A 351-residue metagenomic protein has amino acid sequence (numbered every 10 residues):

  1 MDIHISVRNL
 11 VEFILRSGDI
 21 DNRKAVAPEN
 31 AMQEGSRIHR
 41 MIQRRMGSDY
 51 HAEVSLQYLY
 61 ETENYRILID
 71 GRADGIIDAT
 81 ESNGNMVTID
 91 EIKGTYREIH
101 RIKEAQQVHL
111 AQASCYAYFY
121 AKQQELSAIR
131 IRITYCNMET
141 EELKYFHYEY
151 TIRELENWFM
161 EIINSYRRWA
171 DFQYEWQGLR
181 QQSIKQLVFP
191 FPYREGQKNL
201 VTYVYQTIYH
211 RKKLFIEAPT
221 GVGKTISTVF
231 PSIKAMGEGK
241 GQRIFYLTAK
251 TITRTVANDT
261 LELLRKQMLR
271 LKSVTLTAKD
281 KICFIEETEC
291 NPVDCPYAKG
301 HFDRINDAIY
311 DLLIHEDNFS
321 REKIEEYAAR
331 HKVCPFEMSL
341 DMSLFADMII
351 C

Functional and structural regions predicted by a protein language model:
M1-E81, A111: Metal-dependent nuclease catalytic cores that hydrolyze phosphodiester bonds in DNA/RNA, characterized by
Y58-E156: Mg2+/Mn2+-dependent nuclease catalytic core
R153-Q186: Polybasic (Lys/Arg-rich)
Y174-E217: Conserved pre-motif I regulatory segment
Q181, L187, K240-I349: A substrate-engagement module of RecA-like helicase motors
Y205-Q206, T225-K240, D259-L264: Walker A/P-loop NTP-binding motif
Y209-P231: Walker A/P-loop
